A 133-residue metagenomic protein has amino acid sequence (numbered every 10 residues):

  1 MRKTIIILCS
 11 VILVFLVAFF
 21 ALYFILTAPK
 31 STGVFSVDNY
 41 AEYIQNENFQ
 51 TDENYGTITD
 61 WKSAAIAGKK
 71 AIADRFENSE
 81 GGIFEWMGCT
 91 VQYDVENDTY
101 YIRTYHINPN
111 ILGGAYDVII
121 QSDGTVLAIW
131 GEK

Functional and structural regions predicted by a protein language model:
M1-V17: N-terminal Sec-pathway targeting helices
I5-L8, F20, T125-I129: Acidic, proline/glycine-rich low-complexity IDRs
I7, A21-F24, K70, D74: Compositionally biased non-globular segments, especially hydrophobic aliphatic-rich helices of signal peptides
L13-L16, G33-S36, T125: Detector for intrinsically disordered, low-structure N-terminal pre-sequences
A18-G33: Membrane-interface motif at the C-terminal end of an N-terminal transmembrane signal
F35-T90: Short, non-transmembrane alpha-helical segments in secretory-pathway proteins
E80-V126, G131-E132: Exposed beta-strand-loop-beta-strand "reactive/processing" segments of non-cytosolic proteins
